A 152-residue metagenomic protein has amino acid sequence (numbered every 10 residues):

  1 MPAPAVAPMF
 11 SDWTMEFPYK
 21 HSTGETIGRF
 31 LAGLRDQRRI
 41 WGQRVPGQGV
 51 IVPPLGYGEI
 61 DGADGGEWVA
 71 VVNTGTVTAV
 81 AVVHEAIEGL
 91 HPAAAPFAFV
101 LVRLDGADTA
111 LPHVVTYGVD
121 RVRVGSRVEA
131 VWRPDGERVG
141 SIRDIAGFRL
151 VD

Functional and structural regions predicted by a protein language model:
M1-I40, A146-R149: A broadly conserved sequence feature marking short terminus-proximal activation segments in nucleic acid-centric
G33-T74: Cys/His-rich short segments
G75-V77, V115: Conserved hydrophobic positions within beta-strands
V80-A86: Short, conserved beta-turn/loop elements at beta-strand boundaries and strand-helix junctions
A94-L111: Short, basic/aromatic beta-hairpin or loop at an interaction surface
D108-D120: Beta-strand/loop nucleic-acid-binding surfaces
Y117-A130: Short nucleic-acid-contacting surface segments enriched for D/E, G, S/T with interspersed K/R
V131-D152: OB-fold/S1-family single-stranded nucleic acid-binding modules
